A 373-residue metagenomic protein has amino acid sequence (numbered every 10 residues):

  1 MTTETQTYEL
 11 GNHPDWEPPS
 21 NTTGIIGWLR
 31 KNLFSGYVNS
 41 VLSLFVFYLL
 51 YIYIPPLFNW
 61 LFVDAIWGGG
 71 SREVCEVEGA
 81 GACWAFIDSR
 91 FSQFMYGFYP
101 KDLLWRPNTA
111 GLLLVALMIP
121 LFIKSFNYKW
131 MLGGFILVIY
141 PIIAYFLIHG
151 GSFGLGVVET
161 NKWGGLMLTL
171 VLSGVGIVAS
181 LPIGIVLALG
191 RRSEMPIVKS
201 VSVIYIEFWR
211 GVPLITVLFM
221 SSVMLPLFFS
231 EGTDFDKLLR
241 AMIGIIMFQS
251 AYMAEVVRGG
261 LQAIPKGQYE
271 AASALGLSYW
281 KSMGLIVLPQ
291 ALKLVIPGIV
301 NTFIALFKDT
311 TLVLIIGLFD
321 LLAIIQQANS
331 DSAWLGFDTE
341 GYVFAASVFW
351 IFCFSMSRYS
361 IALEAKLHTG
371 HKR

Functional and structural regions predicted by a protein language model:
T2-R373: Transmembrane alpha-helices and adjacent helix-loop boundaries
